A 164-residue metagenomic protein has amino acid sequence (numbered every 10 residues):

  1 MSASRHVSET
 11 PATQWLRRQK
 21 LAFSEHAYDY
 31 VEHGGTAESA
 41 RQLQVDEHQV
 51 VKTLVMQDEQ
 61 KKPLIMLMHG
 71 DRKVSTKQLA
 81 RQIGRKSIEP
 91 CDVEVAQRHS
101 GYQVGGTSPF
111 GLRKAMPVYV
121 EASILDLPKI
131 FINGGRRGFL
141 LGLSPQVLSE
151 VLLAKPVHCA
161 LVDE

Functional and structural regions predicted by a protein language model:
M1-E164: Extended, low-hydrophobicity, polar/charged segments
